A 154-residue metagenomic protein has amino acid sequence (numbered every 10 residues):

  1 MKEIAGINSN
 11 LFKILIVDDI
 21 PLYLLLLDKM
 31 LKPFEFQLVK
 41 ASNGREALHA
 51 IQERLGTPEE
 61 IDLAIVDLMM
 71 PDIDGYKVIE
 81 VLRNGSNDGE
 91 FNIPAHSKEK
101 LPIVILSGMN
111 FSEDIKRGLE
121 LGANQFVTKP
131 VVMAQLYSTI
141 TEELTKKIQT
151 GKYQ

Functional and structural regions predicted by a protein language model:
M1-L15, L25-D28, F34, L55-T57 (+2 more regions): Non-catalytic signal-transmission and effector/linker regions of two-component phosphorelay proteins
K40, D72-I73, S112: Residue-level signal for the "D+5" position in two-component response regulator receiver
S42-E46, D74-L82: Acidic catalytic/metal-coordinating carboxylates
S42-L63: Acidic, metal-coordinating helix/loop segments flanking the phosphotransfer/catalytic sites of two-component signaling
A64, L68-M69, M109: The short loop immediately C-terminal to the conserved phospho-acceptor aspartate in CheY-like receiver
K77, F91-L101, N110-Q125, S138: Alpha4 helix (beta4-alpha4-beta5 surface) of REC/receiver domains from two-component response regulators
K129-P130: A Lys-centered signature of the CheY-like receiver
